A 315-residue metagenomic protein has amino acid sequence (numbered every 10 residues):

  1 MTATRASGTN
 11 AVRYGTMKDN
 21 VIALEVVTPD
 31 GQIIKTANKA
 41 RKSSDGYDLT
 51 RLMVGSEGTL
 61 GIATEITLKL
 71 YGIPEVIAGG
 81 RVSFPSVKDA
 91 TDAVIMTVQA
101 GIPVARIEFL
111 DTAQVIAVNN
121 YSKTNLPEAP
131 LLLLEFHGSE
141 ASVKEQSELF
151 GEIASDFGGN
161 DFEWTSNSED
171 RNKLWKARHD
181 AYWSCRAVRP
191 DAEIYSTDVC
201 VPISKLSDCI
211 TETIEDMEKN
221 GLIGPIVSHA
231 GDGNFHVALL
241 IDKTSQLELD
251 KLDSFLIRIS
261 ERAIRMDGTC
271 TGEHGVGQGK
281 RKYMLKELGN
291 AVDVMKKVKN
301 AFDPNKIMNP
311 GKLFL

Functional and structural regions predicted by a protein language model:
M1-E108: FAD-binding subdomain of flavoenzyme oxidoreductases
I22-K42, K88, S204, K243-S254 (+2 more regions): A short, flexible low-complexity segment enriched in Lys/Arg and Gly/Pro that occurs in N-terminal basic tails
Q32, K280-L315: Activity-critical C-terminal alpha-helical subdomain
I33-M53, E218-K219, D253-D267, K296: Short, hydrophobic/aliphatic alpha-helical segments
G58, V237, D303: Conserved, mostly hydrophobic/aromatic
G72, A78, S83-S86, T91-R258 (+2 more regions): C-terminal substrate-recognition/cap domain of FAD-linked oxidoreductases
S228-H229, T269-V276, P310-L313: Short acidic/histidine-rich active-site segments
F255-D293: C-terminal structured "cap/appendage" subdomains that terminate the fold
